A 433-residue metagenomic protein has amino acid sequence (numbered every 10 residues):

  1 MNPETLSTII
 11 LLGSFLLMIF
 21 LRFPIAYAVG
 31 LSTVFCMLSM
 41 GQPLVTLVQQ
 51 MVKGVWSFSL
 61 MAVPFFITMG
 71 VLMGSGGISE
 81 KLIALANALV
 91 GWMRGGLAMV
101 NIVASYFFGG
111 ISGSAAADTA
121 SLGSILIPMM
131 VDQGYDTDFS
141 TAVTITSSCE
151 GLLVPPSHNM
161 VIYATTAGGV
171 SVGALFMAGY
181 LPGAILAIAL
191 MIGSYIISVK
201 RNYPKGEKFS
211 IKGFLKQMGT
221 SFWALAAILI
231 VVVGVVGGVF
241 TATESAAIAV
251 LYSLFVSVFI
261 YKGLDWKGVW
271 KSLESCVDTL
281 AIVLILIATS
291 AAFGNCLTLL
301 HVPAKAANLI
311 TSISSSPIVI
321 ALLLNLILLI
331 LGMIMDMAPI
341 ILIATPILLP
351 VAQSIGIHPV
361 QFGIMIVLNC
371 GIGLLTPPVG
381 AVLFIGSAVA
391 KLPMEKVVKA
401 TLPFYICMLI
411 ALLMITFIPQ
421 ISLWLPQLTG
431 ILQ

Functional and structural regions predicted by a protein language model:
M1-Q433: Alpha-helical transmembrane segments of multi-pass membrane transport proteins
